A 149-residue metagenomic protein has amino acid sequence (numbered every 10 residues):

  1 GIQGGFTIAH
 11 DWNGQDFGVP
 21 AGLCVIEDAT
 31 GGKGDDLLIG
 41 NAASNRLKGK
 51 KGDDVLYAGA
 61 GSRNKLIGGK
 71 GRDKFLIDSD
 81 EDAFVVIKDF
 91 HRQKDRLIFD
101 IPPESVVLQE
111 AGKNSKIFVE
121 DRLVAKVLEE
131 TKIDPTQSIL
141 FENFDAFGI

Functional and structural regions predicted by a protein language model:
G1, E27, Y57, I67 (+3 more regions): Residue-level detector of conserved, well-ordered beta-strand and adjacent loop positions that form binding/recognition
G1-G61: Extracellular repeat-rich scaffold modules on cell surfaces
Q15-G18, L23, E27, P103-I149: Low-complexity acidic/polar repeat-biased segments
D35-S105, E110, T131: Acidic, glycine-rich calcium-binding repeat modules characteristic of RTX/beta-roll and related beta-solenoid repeat
